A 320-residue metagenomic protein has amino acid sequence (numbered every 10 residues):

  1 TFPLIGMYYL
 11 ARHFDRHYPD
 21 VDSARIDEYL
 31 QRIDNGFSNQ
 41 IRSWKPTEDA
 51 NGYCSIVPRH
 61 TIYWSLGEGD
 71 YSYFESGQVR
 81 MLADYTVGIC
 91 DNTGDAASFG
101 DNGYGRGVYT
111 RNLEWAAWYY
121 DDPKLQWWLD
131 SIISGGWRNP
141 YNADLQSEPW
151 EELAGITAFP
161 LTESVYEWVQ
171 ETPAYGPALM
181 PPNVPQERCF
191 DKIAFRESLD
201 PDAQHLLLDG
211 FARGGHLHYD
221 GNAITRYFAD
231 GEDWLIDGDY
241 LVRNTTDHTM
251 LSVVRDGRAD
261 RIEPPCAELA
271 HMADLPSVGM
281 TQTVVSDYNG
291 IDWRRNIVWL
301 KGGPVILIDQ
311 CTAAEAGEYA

Functional and structural regions predicted by a protein language model:
T1-D95, D101-R106: Aromatic-lined, polymer-binding surfaces characteristic of secreted/periplasmic polysaccharide-degrading enzymes
P3, R25, Y29, V57 (+6 more regions): Alpha-helical structural motif
P3-P19, V57-S72, R111-K124, S131 (+5 more regions): Well-ordered alpha-helical scaffold segments within catalytic/enzyme domains
L30, G67, I132-L145, V305-C311: Hydrophobic/aromatic-rich, well-ordered segments within soluble, folded domains that form packed cores
D34-F37, V57-P58, L82-A83, C90-T93 (+7 more regions): Ser/Thr/Asn(+Pro)-rich, low-complexity disordered segments
N39, S43-T47, Y119, G135 (+1 more regions): Surface-exposed polar/charged interaction patches
F74-G155: C-terminal, helix-dominated tail/subdomain
N142-A320: Catalytic and substrate-binding regions of extracellular carbohydrate-active enzymes, especially polysaccharide lyases
